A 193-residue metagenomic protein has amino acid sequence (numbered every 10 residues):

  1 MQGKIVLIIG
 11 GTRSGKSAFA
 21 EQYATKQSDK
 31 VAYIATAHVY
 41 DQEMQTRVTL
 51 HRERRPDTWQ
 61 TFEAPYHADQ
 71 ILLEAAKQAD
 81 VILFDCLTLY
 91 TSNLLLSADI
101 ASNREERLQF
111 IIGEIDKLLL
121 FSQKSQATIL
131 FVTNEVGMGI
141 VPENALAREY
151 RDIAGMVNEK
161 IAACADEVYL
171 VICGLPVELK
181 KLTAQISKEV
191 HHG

Functional and structural regions predicted by a protein language model:
M1-Q2, K77-Q78, D85, K124-Q126: Short loop/turn elements that form and flank the Walker-type P-loop nucleotide-binding site in RecA-like NTPase cores
Q2, V6-A76: Conserved P-loop
L7, L83, L130-V132: Structural motif
A20, H51, L83, N134 (+1 more regions): Residue-level signal for inorganic ion chemistry
V31, I82, E167-L170: Short, well-ordered beta-strand core segments
Q42-K117: Conserved inter-motif catalytic segment of the P-loop NTP-binding fold
Y66, S92-G193: Replace "adjacent to P-loop NTPase cores in ATP/GTP-dependent enzymes" with "adjacent to NTP-binding cores
